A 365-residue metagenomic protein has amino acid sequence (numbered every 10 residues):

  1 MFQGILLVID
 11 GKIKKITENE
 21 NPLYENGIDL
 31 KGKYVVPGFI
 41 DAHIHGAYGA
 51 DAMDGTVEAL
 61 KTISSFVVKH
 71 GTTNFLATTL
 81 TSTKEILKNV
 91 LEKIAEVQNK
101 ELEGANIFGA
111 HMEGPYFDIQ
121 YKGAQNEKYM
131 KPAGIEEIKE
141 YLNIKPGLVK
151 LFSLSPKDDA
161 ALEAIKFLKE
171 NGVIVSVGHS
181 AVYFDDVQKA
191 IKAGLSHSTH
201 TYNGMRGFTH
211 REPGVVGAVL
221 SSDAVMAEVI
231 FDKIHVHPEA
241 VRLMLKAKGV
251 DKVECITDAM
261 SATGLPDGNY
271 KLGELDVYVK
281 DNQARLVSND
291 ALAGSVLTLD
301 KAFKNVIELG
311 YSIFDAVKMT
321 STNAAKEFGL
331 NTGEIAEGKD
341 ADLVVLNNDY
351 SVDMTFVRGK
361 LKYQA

Functional and structural regions predicted by a protein language model:
M1-V36: Histidine-rich, glycine-flanked metal-binding segment
P22-K61, S65: Replace "His-x-His-based motif
G32, H43, V67, M112 (+4 more regions): Conserved, mostly hydrophobic/aromatic
H45, K61-V90, A105-D118, K145-K157 (+4 more regions): Divalent metal-dependent hydrolysis catalytic cores, especially in the metallo-beta-lactamase
T56-A59, V90-K93, G134-E136, H210-V216: Charged helix-capping and loop-helix junction motifs
S65-L76, I119-P146, K189-T201, E212-M226 (+1 more regions): Active-site gating loops and adjacent loop-to-helix segments of metal-dependent hydrolytic enzymes
K139, N143-L265: Active-site core of metal-dependent hydrolases
G217-V229, K233, L245-T257, T263-L346: His/Asp/Glu-enriched, well-ordered alpha-helical/loop segment that forms or immediately abuts the divalent-metal
